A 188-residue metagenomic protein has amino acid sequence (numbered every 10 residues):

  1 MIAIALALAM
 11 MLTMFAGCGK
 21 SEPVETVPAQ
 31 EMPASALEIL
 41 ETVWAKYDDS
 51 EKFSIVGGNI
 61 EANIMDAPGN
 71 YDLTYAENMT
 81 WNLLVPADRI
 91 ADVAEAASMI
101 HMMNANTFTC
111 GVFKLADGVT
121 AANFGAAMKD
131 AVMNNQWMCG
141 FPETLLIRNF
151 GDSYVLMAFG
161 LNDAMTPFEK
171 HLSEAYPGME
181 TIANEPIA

Functional and structural regions predicted by a protein language model:
M1-A5: Bacterial N-terminal signal peptides that target proteins for export
T13-G17: C-terminal motif of bacterial Sec signal peptides marking the signal peptidase cleavage site
G19-S21: Bacterial signal peptide processing site
E25-A45: Post-signal peptide N-terminal segment of mature Sec-exported envelope proteins
W44, D48-M102, T120-Q136: Surface-exposed, low-hydrophobicity interaction/linker segments
I90-A91, A116-N123, D130-N134, F141 (+3 more regions): Surface-exposed, polar/charged faces of alpha-helical domains in mature secreted/periplasmic/lumenal proteins
M102-M103, K114, C139-N184: A short, solvent-exposed beta-edge/loop patch
T107-D117: A short acidic-to-branched-hydrophobic micro-motif
